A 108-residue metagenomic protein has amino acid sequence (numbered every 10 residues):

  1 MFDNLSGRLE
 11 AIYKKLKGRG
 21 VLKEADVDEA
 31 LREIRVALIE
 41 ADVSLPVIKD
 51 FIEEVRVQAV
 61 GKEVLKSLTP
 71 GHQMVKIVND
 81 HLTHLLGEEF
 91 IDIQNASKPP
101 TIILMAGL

Functional and structural regions predicted by a protein language model:
M1-L9: Generic start-of-chain signal for non-secretory N-termini
R8-G107: Primarily NTPase-proximal linker/entry elements flanking Walker-type ATP/GTP-binding cores
